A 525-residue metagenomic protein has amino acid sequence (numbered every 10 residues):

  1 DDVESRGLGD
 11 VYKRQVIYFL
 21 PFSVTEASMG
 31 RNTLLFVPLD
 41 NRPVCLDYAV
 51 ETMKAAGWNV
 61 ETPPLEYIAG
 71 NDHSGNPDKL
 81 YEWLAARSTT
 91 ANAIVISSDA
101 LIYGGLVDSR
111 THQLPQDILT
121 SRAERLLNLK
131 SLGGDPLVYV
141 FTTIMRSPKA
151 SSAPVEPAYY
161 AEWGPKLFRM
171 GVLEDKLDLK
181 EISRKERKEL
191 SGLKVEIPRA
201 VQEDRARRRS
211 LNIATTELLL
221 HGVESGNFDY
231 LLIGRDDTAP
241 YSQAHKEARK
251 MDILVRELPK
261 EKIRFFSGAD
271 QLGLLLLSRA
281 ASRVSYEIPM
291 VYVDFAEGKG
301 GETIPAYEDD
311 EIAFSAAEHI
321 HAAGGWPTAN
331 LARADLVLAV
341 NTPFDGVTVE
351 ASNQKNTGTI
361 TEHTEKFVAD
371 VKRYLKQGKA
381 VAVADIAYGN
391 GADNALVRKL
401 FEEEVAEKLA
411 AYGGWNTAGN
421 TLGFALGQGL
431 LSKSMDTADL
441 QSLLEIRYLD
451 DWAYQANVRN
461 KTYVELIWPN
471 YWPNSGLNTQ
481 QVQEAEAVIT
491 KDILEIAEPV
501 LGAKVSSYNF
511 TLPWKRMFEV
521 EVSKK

Functional and structural regions predicted by a protein language model:
D1-Q15: Single conserved hydrophobic/aromatic residue that forms the stacking wall/gate of nucleotide- or nucleobase-binding
Y18-F22: Aromatic (phenylalanine/tyrosine) cluster motif
T25-A27: Ala/Thr-enriched low-complexity intrinsically disordered regions
M29-K525: An N-terminal assembly and electron-transfer interface module characteristic of large anaerobic redox and radical
